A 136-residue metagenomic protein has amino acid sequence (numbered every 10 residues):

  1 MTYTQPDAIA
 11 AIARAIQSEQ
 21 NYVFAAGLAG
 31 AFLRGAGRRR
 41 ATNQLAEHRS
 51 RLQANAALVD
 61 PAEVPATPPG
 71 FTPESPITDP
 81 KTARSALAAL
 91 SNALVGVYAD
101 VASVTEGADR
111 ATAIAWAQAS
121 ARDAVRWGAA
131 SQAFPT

Functional and structural regions predicted by a protein language model:
M1-T136: All-alpha RGS (Regulator of G-protein Signaling) helical domain and cognate RGS-like helical scaffolds
